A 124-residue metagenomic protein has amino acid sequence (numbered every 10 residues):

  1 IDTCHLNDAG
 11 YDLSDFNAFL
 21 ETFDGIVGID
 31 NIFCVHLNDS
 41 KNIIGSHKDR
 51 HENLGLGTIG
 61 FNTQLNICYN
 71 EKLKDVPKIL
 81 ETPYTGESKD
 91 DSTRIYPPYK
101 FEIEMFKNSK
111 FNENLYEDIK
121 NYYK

Functional and structural regions predicted by a protein language model:
I1-K124: Histidine-acidic metal/acid-base catalytic patches
